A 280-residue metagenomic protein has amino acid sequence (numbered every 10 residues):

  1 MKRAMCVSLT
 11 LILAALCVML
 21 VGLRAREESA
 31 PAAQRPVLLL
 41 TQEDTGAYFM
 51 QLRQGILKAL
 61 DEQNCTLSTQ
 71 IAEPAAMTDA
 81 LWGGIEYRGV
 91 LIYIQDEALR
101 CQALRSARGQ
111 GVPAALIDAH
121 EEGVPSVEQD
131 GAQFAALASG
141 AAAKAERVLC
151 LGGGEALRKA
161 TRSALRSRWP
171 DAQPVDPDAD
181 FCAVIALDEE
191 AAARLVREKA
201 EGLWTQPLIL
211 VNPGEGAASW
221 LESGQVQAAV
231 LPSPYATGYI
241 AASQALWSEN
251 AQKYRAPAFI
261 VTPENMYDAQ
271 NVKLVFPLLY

Functional and structural regions predicted by a protein language model:
C6-G22: Hydrophobic membrane-insertion alpha-helices, especially the h-region of bacterial N-terminal signal peptides
R24, A236, I240-Y280: Hinge/cleft segment of the Venus flytrap/periplasmic-binding protein
A25-L52, P125, L137, E146-G154: Short beta-strand segments enriched in small/hydrophobic residues
V37-G55, A59, Q63, S68-P74 (+2 more regions): Extracytoplasmic "Venus flytrap"
L60-A75, R147-L151, R162-A183: Short beta-strand elements in bilobed, periplasmic/extracellular small-molecule ligand-binding domains
V90-R108, A160-T161, L165, A172-S219: Hydrophobic alpha-helical
D96-Q133, G214-E222: Flexible loop/hinge segments that line or gate small-molecule binding clefts
P125-V148, A160, G214-A218, P232-N250: Hydrophobic alpha-helical segments within soluble ligand-binding/sensing domains
